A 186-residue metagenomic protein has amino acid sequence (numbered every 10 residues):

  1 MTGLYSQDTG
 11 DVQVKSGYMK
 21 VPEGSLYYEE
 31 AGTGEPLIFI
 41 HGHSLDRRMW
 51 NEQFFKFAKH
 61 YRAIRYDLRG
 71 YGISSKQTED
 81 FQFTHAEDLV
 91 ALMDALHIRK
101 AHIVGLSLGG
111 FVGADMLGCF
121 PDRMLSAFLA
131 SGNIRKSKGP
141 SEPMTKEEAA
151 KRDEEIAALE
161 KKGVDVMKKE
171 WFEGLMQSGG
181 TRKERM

Functional and structural regions predicted by a protein language model:
T2-Y5: C-terminal segment of classical bacterial N-terminal signal peptides
D8-S25: N-terminal cap/lid segment of alpha/beta-hydrolase-fold proteins
G24-S75: Conserved HGGG/HGGXW glycine-rich cap/lid loop of the alpha/beta-hydrolase fold
P36, H60-R62, H97-H102, R123-S126: Structural signature of beta-strand start/N-cap positions in the alpha/beta core of ABC transporter nucleotide-binding
E52-F55, I64-L108: Active-site loop/oxyanion-hole signature of alpha/beta-hydrolase fold enzymes
H102, S107, F111, D115 (+1 more regions): Short catalytic micro-motifs in class I SAM-dependent methyltransferases
A114-C119, L125-L159: Flexible "cap/lid" loop of the alpha/beta hydrolase fold
P143-K146, A158-M186: Conserved alpha/beta-hydrolase catalytic His-Asp/Glu region
